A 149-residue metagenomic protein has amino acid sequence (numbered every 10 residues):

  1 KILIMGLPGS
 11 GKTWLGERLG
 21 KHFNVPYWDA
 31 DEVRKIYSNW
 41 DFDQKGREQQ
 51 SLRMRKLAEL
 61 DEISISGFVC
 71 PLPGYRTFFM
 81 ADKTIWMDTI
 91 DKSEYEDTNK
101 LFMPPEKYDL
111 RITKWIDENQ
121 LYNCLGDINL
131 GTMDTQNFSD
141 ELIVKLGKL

Functional and structural regions predicted by a protein language model:
K1: Walker A (P-loop) ATP-phosphate-binding motif of ABC ATPase nucleotide-binding domains
I4: Hydrophobic anchor at the beta1->P-loop junction of P-loop NTPases
L7-P8: The conserved Walker
K12: Conserved lysine of the Walker
G16-L57: Conserved substrate/cofactor phosphate-moiety recognition/catalytic segment in nucleotide-dependent phosphotransferases
F23, M80-D82, K107: Short, structured coil segments at secondary-structure junctions
Q44-Y95: Glycine-rich phosphate-binding loop used to anchor ATP phosphates in small-molecule kinases, encompassing both
M87-L149: Small-molecule kinase domains that catalyze NTP-dependent phosphoryl transfer to phosphate-bearing small molecules
